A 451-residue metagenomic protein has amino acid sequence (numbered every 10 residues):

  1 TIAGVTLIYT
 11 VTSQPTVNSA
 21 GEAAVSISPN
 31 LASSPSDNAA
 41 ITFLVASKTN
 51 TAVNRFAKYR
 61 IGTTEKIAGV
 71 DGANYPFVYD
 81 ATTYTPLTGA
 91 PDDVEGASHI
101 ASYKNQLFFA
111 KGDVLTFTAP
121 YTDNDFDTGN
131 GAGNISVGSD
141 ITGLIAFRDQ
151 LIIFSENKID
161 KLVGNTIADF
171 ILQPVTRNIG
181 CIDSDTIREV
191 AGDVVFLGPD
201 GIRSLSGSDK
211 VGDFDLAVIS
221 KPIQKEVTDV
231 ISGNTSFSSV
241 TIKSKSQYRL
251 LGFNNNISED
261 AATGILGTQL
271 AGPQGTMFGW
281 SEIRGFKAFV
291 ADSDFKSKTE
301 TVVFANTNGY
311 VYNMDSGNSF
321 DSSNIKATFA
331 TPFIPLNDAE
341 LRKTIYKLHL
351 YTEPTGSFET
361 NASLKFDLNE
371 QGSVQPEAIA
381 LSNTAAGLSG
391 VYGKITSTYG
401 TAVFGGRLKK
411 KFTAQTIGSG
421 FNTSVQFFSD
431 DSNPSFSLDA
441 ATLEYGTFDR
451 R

Functional and structural regions predicted by a protein language model:
I2-N54: Small/polar beta-strand repeat architecture
V45-S47, N74-Y79, P91-K161, S236-L270 (+1 more regions): N-terminal beta-propeller domains
A46-T63, D169, N178-D193, P199-R451: Beta-sheet repeat architectures centered on beta-propellers
F56-L87: Hydrophobic or amphipathic alpha-helical targeting/insertion segments
A68-G69, F109, I152-I153, V195-L197 (+1 more regions): Conserved beta-strand element within WD40/beta-propeller blades
Y79-D92, A119-G133, G164-N178, G207-E226: Sequence/structural signature of beta-propeller blade repeats across diverse families
T142-V195, P199: Loop-centered beta-sheet repeat module
